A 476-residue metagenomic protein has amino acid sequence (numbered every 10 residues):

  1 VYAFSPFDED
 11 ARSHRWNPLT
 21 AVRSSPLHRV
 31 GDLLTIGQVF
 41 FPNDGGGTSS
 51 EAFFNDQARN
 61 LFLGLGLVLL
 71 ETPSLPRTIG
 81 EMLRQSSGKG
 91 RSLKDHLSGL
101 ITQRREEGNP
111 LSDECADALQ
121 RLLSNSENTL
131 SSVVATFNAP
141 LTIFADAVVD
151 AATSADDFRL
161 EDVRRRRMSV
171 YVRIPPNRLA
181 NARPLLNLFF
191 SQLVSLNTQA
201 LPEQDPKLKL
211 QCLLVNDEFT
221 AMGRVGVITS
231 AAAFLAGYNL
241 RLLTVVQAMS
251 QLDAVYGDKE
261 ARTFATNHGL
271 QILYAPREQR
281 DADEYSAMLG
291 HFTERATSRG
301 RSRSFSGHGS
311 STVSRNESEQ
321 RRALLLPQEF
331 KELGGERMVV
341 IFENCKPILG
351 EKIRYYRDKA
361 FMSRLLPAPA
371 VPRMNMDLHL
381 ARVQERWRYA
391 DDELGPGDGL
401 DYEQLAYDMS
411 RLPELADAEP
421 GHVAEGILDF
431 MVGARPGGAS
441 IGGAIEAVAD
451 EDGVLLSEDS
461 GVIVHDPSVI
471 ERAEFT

Functional and structural regions predicted by a protein language model:
V1-L240, Y256, Q328-L349, R364 (+4 more regions): P-loop NTPase motor domains
D8-A11, P176-R178, A248-L252, R277-D281 (+3 more regions): Conserved nucleotide-binding/hydrolysis micro-motifs of P-loop NTPases
A232-F342: Conserved ATP-driven motor cores of ASCE-family P-loop NTPases powering translocation/secretion/packaging/pilus
M288-L289, Y355-R357, P367-A370: Short intrinsically disordered coil segments
R354, F361-M362: Conserved motor-region signature of P-loop NTPase helicases/translocases
